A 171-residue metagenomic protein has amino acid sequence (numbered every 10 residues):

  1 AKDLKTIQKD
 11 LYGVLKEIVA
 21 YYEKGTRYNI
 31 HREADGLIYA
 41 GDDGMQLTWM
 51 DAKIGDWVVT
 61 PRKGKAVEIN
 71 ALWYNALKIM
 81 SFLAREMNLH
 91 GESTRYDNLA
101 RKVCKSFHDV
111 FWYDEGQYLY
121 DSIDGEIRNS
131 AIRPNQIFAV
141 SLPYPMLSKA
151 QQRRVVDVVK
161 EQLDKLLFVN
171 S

Functional and structural regions predicted by a protein language model:
A1-K16, T26, A84-R101, P143-D157: Structural helix-adjacent loops and short alpha-helical linkers that scaffold large soluble proteins
Q8, R62, A66-I69: Alpha-helix N-cap/helix-initiation motif
K24-K65, K102-S171: Extended glycan-interaction surfaces of carbohydrate-active proteins
N75, N98, I132-P134: Short acidic alpha-helix initiation/capping motifs at coil-to-helix transition points, especially at protein N-termini
